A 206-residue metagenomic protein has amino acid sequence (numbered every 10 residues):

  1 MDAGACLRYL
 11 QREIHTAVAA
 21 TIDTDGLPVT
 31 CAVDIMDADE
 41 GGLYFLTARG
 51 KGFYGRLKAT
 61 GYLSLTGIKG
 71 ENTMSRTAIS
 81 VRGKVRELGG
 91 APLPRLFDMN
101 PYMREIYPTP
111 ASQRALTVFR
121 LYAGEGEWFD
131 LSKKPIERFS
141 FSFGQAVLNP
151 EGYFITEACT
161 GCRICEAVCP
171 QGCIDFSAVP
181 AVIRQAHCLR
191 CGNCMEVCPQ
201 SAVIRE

Functional and structural regions predicted by a protein language model:
Y9-P28, L63-G67: A short, Trp-centered hydrophobic/proline-enriched beta-strand micro-motif
A32-D37: A short, well-structured catalytic beta-strand-centered motif of the EAL phosphodiesterase domain for c-di-GMP
E40-Y44: Short active-site oxyanion
K51-F53, N72, P135-I136: Short, surface-exposed beta-strand-loop junctions and turns on beta-sheet-rich folds
G55-F119, A123-E125: Short, structured beta-strand-loop surface elements
L116-V118, A123, E127-V168, G172: Ferredoxin-type iron-sulfur electron-transfer modules and their immediate structural context
I164-P180, N193-E206: Iron-sulfur cluster-binding cysteine motifs and their immediate structural context in ferredoxin-like electron-transfer
